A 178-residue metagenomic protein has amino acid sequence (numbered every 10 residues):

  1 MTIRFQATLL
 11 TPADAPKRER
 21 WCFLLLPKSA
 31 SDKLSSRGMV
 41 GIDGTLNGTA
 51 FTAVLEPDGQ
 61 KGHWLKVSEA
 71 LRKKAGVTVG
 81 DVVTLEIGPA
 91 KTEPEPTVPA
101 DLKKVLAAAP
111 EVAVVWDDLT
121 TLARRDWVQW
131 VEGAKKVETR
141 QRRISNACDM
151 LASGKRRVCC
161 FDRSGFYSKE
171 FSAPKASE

Functional and structural regions predicted by a protein language model:
M1-W64, K73: A positional/architectural concept
L71-K74, A90: Short coil/turn segments at secondary-structure boundaries
T78-V82, E86, K91-E178: Mature exported/compartmentalized surface modules and terminal targeting/interaction regions
